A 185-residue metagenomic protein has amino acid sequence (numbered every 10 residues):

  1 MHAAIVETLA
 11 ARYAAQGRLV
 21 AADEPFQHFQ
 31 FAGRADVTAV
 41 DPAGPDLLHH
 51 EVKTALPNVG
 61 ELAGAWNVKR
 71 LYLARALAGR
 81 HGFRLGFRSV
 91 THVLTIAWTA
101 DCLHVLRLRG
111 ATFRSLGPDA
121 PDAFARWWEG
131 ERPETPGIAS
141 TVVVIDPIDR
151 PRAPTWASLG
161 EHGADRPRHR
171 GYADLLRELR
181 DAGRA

Functional and structural regions predicted by a protein language model:
M1-H28, V40-A43: Acidic-basic catalytic patches of nuclease active cores, encompassing PD-(D/E)XK and other metal-cofactor nuclease
L9, A35-N58, G64-L73: Conserved catalytic cores of phosphodiester-cleaving nucleases, focusing on short active-site segments
L19-A21, P45-L47, L77, H81: Short, structured loop/turn "capping" segments at alpha-beta junctions
F26-F31, R84-F87: A short beta-turn/loop motif at secondary-structure boundaries
R34-D36, S89, A139: Broad gene-expression machinery/nucleic-acid interaction feature
H49, H92-L94, V144: Structural beta-sheet core signal
L73-F113: Nucleic-acid nuclease catalytic cores
A97-A185: Non-catalytic C-terminal interaction segments of nucleic acid-processing enzymes
